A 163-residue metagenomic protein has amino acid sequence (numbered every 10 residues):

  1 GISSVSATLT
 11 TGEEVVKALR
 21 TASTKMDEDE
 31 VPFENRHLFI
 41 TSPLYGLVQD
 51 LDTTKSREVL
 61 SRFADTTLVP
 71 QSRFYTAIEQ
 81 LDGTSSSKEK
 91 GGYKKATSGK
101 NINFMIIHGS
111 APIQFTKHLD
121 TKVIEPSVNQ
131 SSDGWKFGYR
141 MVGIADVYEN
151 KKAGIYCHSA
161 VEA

Functional and structural regions predicted by a protein language model:
G1-T66: Extended, solvent-exposed, turn-rich assembly/linker loops in the middle of proteins
A7-E14, D50-A163: Sequence/fold signature of self-assembling virion shell proteins
